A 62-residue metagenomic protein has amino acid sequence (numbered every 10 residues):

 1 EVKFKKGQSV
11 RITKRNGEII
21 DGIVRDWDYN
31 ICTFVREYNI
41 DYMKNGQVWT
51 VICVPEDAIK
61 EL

Functional and structural regions predicted by a protein language model:
E1-S9: Mixed-charge, Lys/Arg-rich low-complexity intrinsically disordered regions
S9, D21-I23, I40, V48: Residue-level detection of beta-strand scaffold positions
I19-Y29: Short beta-strand-centered aromatic/proline hotspots
N30-N39: Short, solvent-exposed secondary-structure boundary/capping segments
N39-L62: Intrinsically disordered, low-complexity, charged/polar segments
